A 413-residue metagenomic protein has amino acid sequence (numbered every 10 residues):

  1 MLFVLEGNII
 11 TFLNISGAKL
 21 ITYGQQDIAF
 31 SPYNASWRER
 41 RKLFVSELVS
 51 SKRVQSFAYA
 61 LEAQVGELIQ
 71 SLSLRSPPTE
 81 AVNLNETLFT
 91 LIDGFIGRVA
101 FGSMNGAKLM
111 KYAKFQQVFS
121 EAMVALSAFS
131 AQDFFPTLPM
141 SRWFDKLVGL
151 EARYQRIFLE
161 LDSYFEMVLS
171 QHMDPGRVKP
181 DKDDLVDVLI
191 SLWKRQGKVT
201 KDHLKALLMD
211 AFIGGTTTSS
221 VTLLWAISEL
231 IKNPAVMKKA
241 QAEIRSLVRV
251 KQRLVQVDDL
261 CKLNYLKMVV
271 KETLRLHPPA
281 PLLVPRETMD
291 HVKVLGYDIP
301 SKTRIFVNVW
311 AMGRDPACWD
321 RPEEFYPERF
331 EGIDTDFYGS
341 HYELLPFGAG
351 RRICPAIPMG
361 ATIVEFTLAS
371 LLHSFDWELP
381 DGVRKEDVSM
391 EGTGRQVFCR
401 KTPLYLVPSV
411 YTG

Functional and structural regions predicted by a protein language model:
M1-A60, L84, L88-G97, K111-M140 (+1 more regions): Cytochrome P450 substrate-recognition site 1
V49-R53, I92, V124-F134, R153-L223 (+3 more regions): Conserved cytochrome P450 catalytic core segment spanning the I/J/K helices
K52-A63, S73-R98, G106-F115, T137-S163 (+5 more regions): Cytochrome P450
I92, I96, I157-F165, L192-E243 (+6 more regions): Central I-helix of cytochrome P450 enzymes
S163, P234, R253-G296, P316 (+2 more regions): Conserved cytochrome P450 K-helix E-x-x-R motif and the immediately C-terminal K′/meander segment
M209, L295, I333-V364, E391-T393: Cytochrome P450 heme-thiolate "Cys pocket" and heme-binding signature region
P234, I305, I357-V397: Cytochrome P450 heme-binding "Cys pocket" and the immediately downstream C-terminal segment
V307-T335: Conserved cytochrome P450 K-helix/beta-meander segment immediately N-terminal to the heme-binding cysteine loop
